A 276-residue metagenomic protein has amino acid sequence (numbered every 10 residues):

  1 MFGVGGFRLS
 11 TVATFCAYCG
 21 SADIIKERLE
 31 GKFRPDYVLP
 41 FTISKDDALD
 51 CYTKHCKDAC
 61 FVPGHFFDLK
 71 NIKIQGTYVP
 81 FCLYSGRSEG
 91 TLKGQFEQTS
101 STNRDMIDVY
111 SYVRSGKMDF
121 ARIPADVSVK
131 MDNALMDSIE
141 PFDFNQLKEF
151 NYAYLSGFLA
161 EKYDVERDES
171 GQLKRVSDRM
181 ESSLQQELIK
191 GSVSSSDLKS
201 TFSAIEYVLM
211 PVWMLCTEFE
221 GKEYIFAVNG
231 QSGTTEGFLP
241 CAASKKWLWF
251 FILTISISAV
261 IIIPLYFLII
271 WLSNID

Functional and structural regions predicted by a protein language model:
M1, C16-C19: Short cysteine-rich clusters marking metal-coordination/redox-active sites
F2-G5, A22-D23: Cys/His-rich microdomains that often coordinate metals
R8, L29-E223, S244, N274-I275: Charged, low-complexity helical/coil segments in non-catalytic cytosolic or luminal regions
S10, R28, F238-P240: Surface loops and adjacent helix of pleckstrin homology
A13: Residues immediately within or flanking Cys/His clusters that coordinate Zn2+ in small zinc-binding modules
G20-R28: Short Cys/His-rich micro-motifs in 6-15 aa windows
E206-I257: Extended hydrophobic
I262-D276: Juxtamembrane boundary at the C-terminal end of a transmembrane helix
